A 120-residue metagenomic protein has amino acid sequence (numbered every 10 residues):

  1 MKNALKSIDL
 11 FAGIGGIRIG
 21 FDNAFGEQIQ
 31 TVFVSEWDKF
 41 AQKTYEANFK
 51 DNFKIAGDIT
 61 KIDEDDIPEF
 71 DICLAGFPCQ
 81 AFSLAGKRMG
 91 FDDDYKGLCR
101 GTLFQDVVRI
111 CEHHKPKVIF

Functional and structural regions predicted by a protein language model:
M1-F120: Conserved active-site and SAM-binding loop architecture of S-adenosyl-L-methionine-dependent nucleic-acid
